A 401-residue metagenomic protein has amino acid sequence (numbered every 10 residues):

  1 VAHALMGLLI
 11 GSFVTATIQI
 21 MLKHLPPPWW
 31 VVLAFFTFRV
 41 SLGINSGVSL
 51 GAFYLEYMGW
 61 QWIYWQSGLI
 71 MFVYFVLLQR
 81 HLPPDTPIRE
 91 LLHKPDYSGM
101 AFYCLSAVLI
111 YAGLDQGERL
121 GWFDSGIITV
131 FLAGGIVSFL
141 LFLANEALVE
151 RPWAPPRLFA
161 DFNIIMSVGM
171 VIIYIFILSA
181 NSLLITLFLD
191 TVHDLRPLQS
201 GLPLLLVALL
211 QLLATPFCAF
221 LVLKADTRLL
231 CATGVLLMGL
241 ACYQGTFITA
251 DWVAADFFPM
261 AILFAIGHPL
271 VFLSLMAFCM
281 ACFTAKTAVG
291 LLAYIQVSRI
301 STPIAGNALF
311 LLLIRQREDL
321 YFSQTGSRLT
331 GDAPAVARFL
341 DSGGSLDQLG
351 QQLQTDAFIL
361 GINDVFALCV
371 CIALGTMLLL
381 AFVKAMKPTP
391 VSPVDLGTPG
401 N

Functional and structural regions predicted by a protein language model:
V1-S98: Helix-loop-helix hairpins in multi-pass membrane proteins, especially solute transporters
M6, I70-Y74, L237-C242, A373-T376: MFS 12-TM fold signature
M6, L78, Q244-I248, F264 (+1 more regions): MFS-fold secondary transporters
S41-A52, A107, T215, P303-A308: Glycine/proline-centered helix-kink
S49, F53, Y57-M58, R80 (+5 more regions): Membrane-interface helix caps of multi-pass small-molecule transporters
E56-M170, Y174-I177: Hydrophobic transmembrane-helix bundles of small-molecule transporters
Q66, G126-I127, S138, E150-L320: 12-transmembrane solute porter fold
I295-A385, P390-N401: Hydrophobic transmembrane architecture of multi-pass small-molecule transporters
